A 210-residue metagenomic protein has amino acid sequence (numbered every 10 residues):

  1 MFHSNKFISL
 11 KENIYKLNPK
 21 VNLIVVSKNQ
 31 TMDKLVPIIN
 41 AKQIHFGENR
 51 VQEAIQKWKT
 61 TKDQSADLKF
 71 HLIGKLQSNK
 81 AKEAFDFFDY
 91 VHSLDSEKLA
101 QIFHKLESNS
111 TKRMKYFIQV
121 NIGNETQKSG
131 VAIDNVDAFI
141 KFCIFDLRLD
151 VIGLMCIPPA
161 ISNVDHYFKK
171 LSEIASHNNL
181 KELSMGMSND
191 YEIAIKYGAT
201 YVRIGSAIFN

Functional and structural regions predicted by a protein language model:
M1-K181, M187-N189, Y197: Conserved alpha/beta-domain cores
G47, V202-R203: Paired acidic/hydrophobic, glycine-rich loop segments that form the ligand-binding mouth/hinge of periplasmic-binding
G186, S206: Short Ser/Thr-rich beta->loop micro-motif in glycosyltransferases that lines and helps position the nucleotide-sugar
I195, I208-N210: Expand to "…catalyze enediolate/carbanion chemistry for C-C bond making/breaking, isomerization, decarboxylation
T200-Y201, A207: Divalent-metal-activated hydrolytic enzyme cores
